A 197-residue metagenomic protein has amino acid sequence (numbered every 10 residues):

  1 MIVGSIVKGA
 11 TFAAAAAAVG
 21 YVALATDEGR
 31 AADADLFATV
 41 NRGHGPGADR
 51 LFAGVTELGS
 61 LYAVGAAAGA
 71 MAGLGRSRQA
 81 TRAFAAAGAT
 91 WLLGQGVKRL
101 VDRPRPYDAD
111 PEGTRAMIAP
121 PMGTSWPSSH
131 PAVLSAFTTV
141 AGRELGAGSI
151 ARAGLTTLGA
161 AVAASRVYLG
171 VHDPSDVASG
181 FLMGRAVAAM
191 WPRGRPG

Functional and structural regions predicted by a protein language model:
I2-A63, Q95-G123: N-terminal transmembrane-helix/juxtamembrane module of multi-pass inner/ER membrane proteins
I6, P111-G197: Membrane-embedded catalytic cores of phosphoryl/pyrophosphoryl-handling enzymes
A15-A16, A85, A89, L93 (+3 more regions): Hydrophobic faces of alpha-helical transmembrane segments in multi-pass integral membrane proteins
A23, A87-K98, L158-V162, R166 (+1 more regions): Alpha-helical transmembrane segments of multi-pass membrane proteins
A23, G69-G75, A141-E144, R166-V167: Hydrophobic alpha-helical transmembrane segments
L24, F37, A72, G94-D102 (+2 more regions): Membrane-water interface at transmembrane helix exits
G47-A48, R76-A80, Y107, A147-A151: Membrane-helix interface segments
G69-L93: Interfacial segments of alpha-helical transmembrane regions
